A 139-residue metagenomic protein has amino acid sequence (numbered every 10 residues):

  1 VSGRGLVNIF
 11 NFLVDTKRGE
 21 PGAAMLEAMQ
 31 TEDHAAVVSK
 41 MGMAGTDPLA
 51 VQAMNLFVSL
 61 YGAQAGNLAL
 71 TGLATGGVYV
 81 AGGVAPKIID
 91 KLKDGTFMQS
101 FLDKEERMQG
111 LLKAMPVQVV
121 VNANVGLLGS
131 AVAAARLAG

Functional and structural regions predicted by a protein language model:
V1-G139: ATP-binding/phosphotransfer module of carbohydrate and carboxylate kinases, centering on a glycine-rich
